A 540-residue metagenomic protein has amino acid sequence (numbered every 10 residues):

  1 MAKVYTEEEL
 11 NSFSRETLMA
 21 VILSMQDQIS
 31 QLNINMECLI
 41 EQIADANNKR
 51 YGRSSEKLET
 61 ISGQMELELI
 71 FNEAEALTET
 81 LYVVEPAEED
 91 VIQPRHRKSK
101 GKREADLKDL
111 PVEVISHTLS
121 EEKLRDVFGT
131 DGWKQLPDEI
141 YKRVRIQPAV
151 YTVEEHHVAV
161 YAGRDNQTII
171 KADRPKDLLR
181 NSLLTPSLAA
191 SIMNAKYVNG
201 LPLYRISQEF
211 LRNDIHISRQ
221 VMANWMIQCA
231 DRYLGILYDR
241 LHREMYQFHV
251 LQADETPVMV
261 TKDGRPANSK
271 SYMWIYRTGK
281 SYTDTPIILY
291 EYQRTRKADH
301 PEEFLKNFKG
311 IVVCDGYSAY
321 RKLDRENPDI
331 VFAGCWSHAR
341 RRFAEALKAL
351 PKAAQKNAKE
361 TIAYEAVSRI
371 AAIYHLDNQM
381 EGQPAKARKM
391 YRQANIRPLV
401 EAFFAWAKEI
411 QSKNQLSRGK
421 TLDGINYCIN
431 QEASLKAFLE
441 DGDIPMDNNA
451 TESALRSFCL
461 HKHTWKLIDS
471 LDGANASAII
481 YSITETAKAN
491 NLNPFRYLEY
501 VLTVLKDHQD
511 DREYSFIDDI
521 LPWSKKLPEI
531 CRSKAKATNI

Functional and structural regions predicted by a protein language model:
M1-R180, A223, Q252-A253, M259 (+2 more regions): Short, flexible loop/hinge motifs at secondary-structure junctions
A2-E8, V160-A162, Q167-I540: Catalytic center-proximal scaffold of phosphoryl-transfer enzymes
